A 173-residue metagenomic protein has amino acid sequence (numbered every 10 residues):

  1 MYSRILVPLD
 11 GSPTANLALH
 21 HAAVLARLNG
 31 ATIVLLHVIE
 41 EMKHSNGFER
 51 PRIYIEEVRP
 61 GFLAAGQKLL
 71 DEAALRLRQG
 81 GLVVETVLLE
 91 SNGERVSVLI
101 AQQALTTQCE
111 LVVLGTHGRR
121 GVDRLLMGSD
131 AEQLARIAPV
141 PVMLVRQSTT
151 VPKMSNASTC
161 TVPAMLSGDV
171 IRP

Functional and structural regions predicted by a protein language model:
S3-Y54, R76-R78, L82-E85, I137 (+2 more regions): Small/aliphatic-rich secondary-structure junction motif
A18, S45-F48, S97-L99, R124-L125 (+1 more regions): Short, well-ordered secondary-structure micro-motifs
A22, A73, I100, L134: Aromatic/hydrophobic pocket-lining residues that form π-stacking "cages" and hydrophobic walls in ligand
H37, L88-E90, R146: Residue-level recognition of beta-strand->loop/alpha-helix junctions
I53-K68: A short acidic, glycine-rich active-site loop that binds or catalyzes chemistry on phosphate/adenosine moieties
L75-V112, T150, V170-P173: Structural beta-alpha unit
L111-Q133, I137, V151-P152: Glycine-rich, Arg-bearing micro-motifs that act as flexible, cationic patches
V142-P152: Short, flexible loop segments at boundaries between secondary-structure elements
